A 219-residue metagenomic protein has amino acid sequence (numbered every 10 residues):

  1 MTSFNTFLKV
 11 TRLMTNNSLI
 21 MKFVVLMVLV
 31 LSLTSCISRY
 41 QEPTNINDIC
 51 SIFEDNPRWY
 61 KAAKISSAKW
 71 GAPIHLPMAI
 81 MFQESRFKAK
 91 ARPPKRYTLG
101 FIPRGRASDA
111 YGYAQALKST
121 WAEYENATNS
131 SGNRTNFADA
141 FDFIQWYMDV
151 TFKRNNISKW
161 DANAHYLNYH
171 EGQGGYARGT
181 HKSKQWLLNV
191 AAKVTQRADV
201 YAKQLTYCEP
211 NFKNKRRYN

Functional and structural regions predicted by a protein language model:
F7-V24: Bacterial N-terminal signal peptides that target proteins for export
I37-N219: Catalytic glycan-binding domains that act on GlcNAc-containing polysaccharides
